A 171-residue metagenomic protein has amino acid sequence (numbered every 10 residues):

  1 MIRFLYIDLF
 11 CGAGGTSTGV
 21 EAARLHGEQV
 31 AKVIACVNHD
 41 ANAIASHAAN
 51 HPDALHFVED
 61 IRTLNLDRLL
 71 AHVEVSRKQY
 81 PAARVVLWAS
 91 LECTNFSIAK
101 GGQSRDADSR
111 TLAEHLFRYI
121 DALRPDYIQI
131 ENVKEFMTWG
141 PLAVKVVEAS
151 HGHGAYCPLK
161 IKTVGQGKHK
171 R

Functional and structural regions predicted by a protein language model:
M1-R171: Conserved active-site and SAM-binding loop architecture of S-adenosyl-L-methionine-dependent nucleic-acid
